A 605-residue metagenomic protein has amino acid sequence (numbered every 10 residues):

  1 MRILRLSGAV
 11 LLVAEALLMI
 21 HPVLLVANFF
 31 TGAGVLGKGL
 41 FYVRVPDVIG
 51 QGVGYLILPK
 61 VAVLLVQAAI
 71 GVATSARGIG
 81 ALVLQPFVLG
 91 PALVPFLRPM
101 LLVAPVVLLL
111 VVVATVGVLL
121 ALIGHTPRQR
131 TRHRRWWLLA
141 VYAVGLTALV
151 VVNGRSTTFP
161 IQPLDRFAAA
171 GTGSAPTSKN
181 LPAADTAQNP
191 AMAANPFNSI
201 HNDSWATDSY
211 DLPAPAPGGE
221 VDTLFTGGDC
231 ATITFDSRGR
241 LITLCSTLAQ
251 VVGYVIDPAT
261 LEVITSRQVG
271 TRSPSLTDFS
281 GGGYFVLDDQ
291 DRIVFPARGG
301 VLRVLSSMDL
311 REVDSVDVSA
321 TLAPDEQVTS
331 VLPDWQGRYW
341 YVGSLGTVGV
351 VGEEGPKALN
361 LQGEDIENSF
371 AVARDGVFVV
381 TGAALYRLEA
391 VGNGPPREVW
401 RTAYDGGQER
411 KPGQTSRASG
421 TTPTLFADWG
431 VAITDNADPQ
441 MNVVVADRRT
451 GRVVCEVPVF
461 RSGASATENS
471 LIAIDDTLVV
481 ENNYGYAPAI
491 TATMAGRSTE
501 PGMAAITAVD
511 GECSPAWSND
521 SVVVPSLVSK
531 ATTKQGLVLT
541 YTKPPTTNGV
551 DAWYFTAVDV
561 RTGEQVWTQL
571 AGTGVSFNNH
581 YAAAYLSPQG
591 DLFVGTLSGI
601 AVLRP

Functional and structural regions predicted by a protein language model:
R2-S266, Q290, P605: Sequence/structural signature of beta-propeller modules and their immediately flanking N-terminal secretory/stalk
T226-F235, T271-L287, T321-Q336, G363-R374 (+4 more regions): Repeated scaffold domains used in trafficking and secretory/extracellular systems, primarily beta-propellers
D236-S246, D291-A297, R303, G337-V342 (+7 more regions): Short beta-strand elements that form the blades of beta-propeller/WD-repeat-like and other beta-sheet-rich scaffold
C245, G430-I433, N469-V575: Loop/turn-rich, solvent-exposed surfaces of beta-rich toroidal or solenoidal domains
L248-D257, G299-S306, L345-G352, A383-E389 (+4 more regions): Structural motif
R267-T277, D317-P324, R397-S416, E456-A464 (+2 more regions): Surface-exposed loop and turn segments in beta-propeller and other repeat-based domains that flank or scaffold
Q268-G282, P296-R338, V342-V372, D405-Q414: Asp-box/WD-like beta-propeller blade repeats and closely related beta-sheet repeat scaffolds
N578-P605: Blade-level signature of beta-propeller repeat domains, shared across WD40, Kelch, NHL, RCC1 and BNR/Asp-box propellers
